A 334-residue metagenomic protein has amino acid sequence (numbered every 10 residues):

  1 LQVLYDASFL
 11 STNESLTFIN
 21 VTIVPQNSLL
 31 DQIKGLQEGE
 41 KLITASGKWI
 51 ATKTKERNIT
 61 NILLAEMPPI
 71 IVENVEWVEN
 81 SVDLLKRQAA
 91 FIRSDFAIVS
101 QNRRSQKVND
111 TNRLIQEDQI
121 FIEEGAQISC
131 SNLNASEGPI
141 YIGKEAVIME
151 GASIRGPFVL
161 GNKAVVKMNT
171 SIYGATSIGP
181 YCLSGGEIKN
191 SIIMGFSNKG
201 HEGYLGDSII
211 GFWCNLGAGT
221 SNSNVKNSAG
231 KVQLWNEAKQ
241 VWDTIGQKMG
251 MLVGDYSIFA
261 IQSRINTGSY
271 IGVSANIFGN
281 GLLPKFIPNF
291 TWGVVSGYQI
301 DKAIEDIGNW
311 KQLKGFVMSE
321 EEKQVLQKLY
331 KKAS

Functional and structural regions predicted by a protein language model:
L1-Q119, G125, N280-S334: Terminal amphipathic alpha-helical/low-complexity segments used for targeting or macromolecular assembly
V3, V21-V24, V72-V78, V82 (+18 more regions): Extended aliphatic helical segments
V3-D6, A152, E202, I245-G246: A generic local structural motif
S15, C130, S274: Conserved beta-strand and immediately adjacent loop positions that scaffold enzyme active sites
D31-Q32, A90-R93, V99-Q101, A135 (+8 more regions): Surface-exposed beta-strand edges and their flanking turn/coil or helix-capping segments
R103-G211, K226-N227, L252, Y270-I271: Extended beta-solenoid/beta-helix repeat architectures
M168-N169, A175, Y181-S334: Glycine-rich hexapeptide-repeat left-handed beta-helix
